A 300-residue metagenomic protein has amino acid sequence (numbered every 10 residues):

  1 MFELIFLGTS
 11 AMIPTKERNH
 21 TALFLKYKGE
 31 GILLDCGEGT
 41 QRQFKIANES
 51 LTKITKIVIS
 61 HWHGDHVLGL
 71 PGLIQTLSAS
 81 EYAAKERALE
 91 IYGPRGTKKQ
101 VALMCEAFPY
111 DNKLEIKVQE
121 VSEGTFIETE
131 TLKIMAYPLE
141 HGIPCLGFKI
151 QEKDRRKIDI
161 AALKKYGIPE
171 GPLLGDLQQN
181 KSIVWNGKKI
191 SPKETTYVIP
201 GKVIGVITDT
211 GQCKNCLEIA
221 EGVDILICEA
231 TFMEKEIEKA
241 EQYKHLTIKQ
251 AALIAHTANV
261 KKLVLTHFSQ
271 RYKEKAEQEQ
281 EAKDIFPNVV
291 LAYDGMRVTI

Functional and structural regions predicted by a protein language model:
M1-A47, K53, E86-A88, F148-I150 (+2 more regions): Conserved beta-strand hairpin/beta-sheet module of binuclear metal-dependent hydrolase folds, prominently
I5, Y92, K117-V121, M135-Y137 (+1 more regions): General small-molecule cofactor/ligand-binding pocket signal
L34-G37, I54-H61, G93-P94, I204-T210 (+3 more regions): Active-site neighborhood of phospho(di)ester-bond hydrolases with catalytic His/Asp-centered motifs
G39-E90, K117-E120: Active-site metal-binding motif and surrounding structural segment of the metallo-beta-lactamase
G69-L77, V101-M104, K273-E281: Metal-dependent catalytic neighborhoods of phosphoester/phosphodiester hydrolases
Y82-E120: Active-site neighborhood of divalent metal-dependent phosphoester bond hydrolases
E123-G124, C213-I300: Binuclear metal-ion centers of metallo-dependent hydrolases, dominated by the metallo-beta-lactamase
L132-V206, T210-I219, I225-I227: Active-site-proximal loop/helix segment associated with metal-binding centers of metalloenzymes
